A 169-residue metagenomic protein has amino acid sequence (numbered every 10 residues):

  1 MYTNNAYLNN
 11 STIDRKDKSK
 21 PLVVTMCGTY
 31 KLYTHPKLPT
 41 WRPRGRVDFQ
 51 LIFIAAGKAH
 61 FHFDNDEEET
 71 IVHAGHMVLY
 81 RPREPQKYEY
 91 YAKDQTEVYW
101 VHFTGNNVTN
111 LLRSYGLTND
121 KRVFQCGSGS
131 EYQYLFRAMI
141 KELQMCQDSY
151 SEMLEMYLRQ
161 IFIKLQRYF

Functional and structural regions predicted by a protein language model:
M1-I71, N119-D120: Generic protein-terminus/edge-of-domain signal
K31-H35, K58, P82, L143-Q147 (+1 more regions): A general structural signal marking secondary-structure boundaries and capping sites
A55, L79-Y80, W100-H102, F162: Short beta-strand segments
K58-H60, P85, Q160: Structural motif
V72-P85: Conserved metal-binding segment of the jelly-roll/cupin
R83-N107: Ligand-binding loop in jelly-roll beta-barrel domains
L111-F169: Amphipathic alpha-helical segments enriched in hydrophobic/aromatic residues interleaved with Lys/Arg
